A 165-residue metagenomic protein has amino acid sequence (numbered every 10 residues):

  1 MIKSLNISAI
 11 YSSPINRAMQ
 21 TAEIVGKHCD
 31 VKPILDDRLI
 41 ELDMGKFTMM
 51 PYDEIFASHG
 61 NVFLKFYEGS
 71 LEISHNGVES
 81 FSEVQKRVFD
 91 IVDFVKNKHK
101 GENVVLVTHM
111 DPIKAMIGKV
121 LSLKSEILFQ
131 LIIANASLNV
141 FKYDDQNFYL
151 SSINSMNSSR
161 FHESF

Functional and structural regions predicted by a protein language model:
M1-F63: Phosphate-coordination/substrate-recognition cap region in phosphate-metabolizing enzymes
M1-L5, I91-K96: ANL superfamily AMP-binding
S12-S13, K86, V107-T108: Short beta-strand scaffold positions
I15, F56, F81, Q85-F89: Amphipathic, non-transmembrane alpha-helical scaffold segments
R17, P112-I113: Alpha-helix capping/helix-boundary segments
V31-I34, L42-E54, N97-E102, G118-F165: Acidic, low-complexity terminal tails and accessory targeting/binding regions of phosphate-metabolizing enzymes
V62-E83: Short glycine/proline- and acidic residue-enriched helix-loop micro-motifs that form flexible lids or anion-recognition
E102-M110: Generic beta-sheet signal
